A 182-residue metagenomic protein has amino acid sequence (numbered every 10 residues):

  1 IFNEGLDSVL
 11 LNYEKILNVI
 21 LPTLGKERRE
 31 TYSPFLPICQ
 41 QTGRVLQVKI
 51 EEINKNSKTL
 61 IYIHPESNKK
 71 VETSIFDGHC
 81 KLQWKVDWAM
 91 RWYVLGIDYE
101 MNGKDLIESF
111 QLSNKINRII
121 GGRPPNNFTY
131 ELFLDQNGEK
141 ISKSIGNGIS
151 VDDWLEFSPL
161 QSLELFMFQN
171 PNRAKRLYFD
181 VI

Functional and structural regions predicted by a protein language model:
I1-N127: NTP-dependent nucleotidyl-transfer catalytic core
D105, F110, E131-I182: Catalytic adenosine-cofactor/nucleotide-binding cores of aminoacyl-tRNA synthetases and other
